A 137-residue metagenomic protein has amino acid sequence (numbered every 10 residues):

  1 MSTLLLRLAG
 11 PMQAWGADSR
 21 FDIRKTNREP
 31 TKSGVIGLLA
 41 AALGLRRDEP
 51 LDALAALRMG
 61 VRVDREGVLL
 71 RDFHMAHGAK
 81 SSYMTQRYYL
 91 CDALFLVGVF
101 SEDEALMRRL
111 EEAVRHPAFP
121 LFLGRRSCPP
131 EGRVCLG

Functional and structural regions predicted by a protein language model:
S2, G16-A79: Glycine/small-residue-rich interface belts in oligomeric ring/scaffold proteins and their assembly partners
T3-L8, G137: Short amphipathic
L5-R7, G60, L96-G98: Beta-strand secondary-structure signal
L8-A14: Short polar catalytic/cofactor-binding loops
W15-G16, R108: Short helix/loop capping segments that flank catalytic or ligand/cofactor-binding pockets
D64-G137: Internal, well-folded beta-alpha domain core
